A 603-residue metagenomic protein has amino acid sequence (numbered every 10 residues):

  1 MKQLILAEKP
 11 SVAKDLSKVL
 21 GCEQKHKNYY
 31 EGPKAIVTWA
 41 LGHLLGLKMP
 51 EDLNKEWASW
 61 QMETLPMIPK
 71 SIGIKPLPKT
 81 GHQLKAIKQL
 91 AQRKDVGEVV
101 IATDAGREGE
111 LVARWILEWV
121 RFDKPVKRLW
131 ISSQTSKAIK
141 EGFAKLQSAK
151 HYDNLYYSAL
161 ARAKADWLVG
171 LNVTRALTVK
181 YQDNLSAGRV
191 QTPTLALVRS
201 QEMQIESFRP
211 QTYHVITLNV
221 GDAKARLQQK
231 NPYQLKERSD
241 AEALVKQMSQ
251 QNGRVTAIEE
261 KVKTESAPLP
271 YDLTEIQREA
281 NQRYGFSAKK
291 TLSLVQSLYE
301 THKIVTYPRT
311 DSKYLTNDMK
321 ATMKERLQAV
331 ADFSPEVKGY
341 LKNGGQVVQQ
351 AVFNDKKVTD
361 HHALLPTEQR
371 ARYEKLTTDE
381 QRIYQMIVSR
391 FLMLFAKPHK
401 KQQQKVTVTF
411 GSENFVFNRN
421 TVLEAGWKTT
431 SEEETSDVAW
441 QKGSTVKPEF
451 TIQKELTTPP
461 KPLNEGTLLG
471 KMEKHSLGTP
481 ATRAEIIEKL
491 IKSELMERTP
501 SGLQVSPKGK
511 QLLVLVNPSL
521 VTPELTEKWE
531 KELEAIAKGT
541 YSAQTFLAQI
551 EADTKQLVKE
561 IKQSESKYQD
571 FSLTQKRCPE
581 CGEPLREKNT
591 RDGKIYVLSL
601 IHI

Functional and structural regions predicted by a protein language model:
M1-A163: Intrinsically disordered, low-complexity regulatory segments
M1-K2, A102-A105, Q182-N184, E260-L269 (+3 more regions): Conserved short loop/turn motifs at secondary-structure junctions
K2-L4, H26, T80, A91 (+11 more regions): Basic, low-complexity terminal or inter-domain segments flanking catalytic cores
H26-K55, T192-K236, L392-T435: Structured, non-catalytic alpha/beta "coupling" segments that mediate domain-domain communication and provide generic
P50, D95-V100, K224-R238, V245-M248 (+1 more regions): OB-fold/S1-family RNA-binding modules
R114, A138-V220, E260-K261: C-terminal or mid-to-C-terminal helical accessory/interaction module adjacent to the motor/catalytic core
L235-Y271, Q277, T458: Metal- or metallocofactor-binding catalytic centers and their adjacent structured scaffolds across diverse enzyme
